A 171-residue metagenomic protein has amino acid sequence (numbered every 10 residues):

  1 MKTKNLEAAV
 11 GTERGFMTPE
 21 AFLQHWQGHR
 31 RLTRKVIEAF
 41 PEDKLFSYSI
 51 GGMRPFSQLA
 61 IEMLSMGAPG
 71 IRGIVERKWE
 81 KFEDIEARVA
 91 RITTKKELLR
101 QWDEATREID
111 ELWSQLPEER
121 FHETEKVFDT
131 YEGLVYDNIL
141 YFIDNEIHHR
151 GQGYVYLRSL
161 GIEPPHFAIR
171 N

Functional and structural regions predicted by a protein language model:
K2-G11, L23-I37, K44-A87, V127-N171: Short, contiguous alpha-helical
T12-E20: Short, low-complexity N-terminal intrinsically disordered segments enriched in polar/charged residues
T18, H25-H29, Q101-E104: Soluble or luminal CAZymes and related metallo-dependent hydrolases
P19-Q24, S114-L116: Active-site-proximal helix-loop elements at catalytic-domain edges
F40-D43, S114: Short, solvent-exposed, charged loop/turn and helix-capping segments that join or cap alpha-helices on peripheral
D43-K44, E119: Secondary-structure boundary/capping positions in well-ordered alpha/beta enzyme cores
A90-V127, G133-R150, V155: Acidic/histidine-rich alpha-helical segments that form the ligand environment of transition-metal centers
